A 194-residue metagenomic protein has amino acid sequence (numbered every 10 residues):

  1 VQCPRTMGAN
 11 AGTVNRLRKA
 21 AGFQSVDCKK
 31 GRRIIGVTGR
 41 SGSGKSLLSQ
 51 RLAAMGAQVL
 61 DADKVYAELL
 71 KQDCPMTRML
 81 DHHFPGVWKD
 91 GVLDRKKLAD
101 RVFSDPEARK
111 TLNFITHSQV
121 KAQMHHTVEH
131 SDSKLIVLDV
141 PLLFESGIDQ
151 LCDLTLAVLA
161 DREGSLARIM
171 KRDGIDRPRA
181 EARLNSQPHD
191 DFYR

Functional and structural regions predicted by a protein language model:
M7-R33: Extreme N-terminal, non-catalytic leader segments that precede Walker-type/kinase nucleotide-binding cores
V37: Hydrophobic anchor at the beta1->P-loop junction of P-loop NTPases
R40: P-loop (Walker A) phosphate-binding loop of NTP-binding proteins
S43: ATP-binding Walker
S46: Walker A/P-loop
K64-K134: ATP-dependent small-molecule kinase phosphotransfer cores that center on conserved nucleotide phosphate-binding segments
Q123-E129, L135-K171: ATP-dependent NMP and nucleoside kinases share a basic, alpha-helical "lid"
Q123-M124, D132, Q150-L151, K171 (+1 more regions): Small-molecule kinase domains that catalyze NTP-dependent phosphoryl transfer to phosphate-bearing small molecules
